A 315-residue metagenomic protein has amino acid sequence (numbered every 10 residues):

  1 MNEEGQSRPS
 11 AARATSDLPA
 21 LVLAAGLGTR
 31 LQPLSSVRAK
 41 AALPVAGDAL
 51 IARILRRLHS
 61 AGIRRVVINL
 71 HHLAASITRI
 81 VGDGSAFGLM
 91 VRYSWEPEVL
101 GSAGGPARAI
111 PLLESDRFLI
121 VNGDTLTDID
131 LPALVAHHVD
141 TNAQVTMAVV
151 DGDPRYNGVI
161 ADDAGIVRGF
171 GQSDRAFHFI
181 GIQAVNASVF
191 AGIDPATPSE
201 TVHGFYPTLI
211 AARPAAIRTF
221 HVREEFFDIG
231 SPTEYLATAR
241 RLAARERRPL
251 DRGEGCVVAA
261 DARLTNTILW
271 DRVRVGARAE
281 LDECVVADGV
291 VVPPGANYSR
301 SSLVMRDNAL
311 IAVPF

Functional and structural regions predicted by a protein language model:
N2-I77: N-terminal glycine-rich phosphate-binding loop and ensuing alpha1 helix
A12-T15, S36, L112, V139 (+1 more regions): Short, flexible hinge/linker loops that cap or flank conserved catalytic cores
L23, V45, N69, E96 (+3 more regions): Generic beta-sheet signal
A42, G158-A161, T219: A structural signal for short hydrophobic beta-strand segments in well-ordered beta-sheet cores
A52, A103, A107, D261: Glycine-rich phosphate-binding loop at the start of an alpha helix
A75-A161, D194: Conserved beta-loop-beta/alpha segment of the NTase-like Rossmann-fold superfamily that binds/positions NTPs
R117-L119, L126, P132-V139, V150-P154 (+1 more regions): Catalytic-core segments of class I nucleotidyltransferases/pyrophosphorylases that form NMP-activated intermediates
E246-F315: Structural signal for interior beta-strand "rungs" in well-ordered beta-sheet cores of soluble enzyme domains
